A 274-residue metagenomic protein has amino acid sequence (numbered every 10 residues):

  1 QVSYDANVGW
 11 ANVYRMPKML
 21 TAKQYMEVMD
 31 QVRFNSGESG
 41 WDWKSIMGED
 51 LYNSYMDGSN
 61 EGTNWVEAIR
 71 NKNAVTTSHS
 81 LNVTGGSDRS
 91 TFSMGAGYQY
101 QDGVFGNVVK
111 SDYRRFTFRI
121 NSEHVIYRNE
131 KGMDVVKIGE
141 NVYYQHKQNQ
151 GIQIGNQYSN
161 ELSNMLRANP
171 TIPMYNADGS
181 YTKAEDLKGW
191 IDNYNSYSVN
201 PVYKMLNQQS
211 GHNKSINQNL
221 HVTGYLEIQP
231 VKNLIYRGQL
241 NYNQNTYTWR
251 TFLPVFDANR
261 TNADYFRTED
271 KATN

Functional and structural regions predicted by a protein language model:
S3-G62, G106-Y113, N121-N219, R237-Q239 (+1 more regions): Surface-exposed loop/interface segments of Gram-negative outer-membrane beta-barrel transport/assembly proteins
Y4, L81-S87, I120-H124, V222-I228: Residues on the lipid-exposed face of transmembrane beta-strands in outer-membrane beta-barrel proteins
I69-N73: Short Gly/Pro-enriched turn/cap motifs at secondary-structure boundaries
T76, S87-D88, Y127-M133, Q229-V231: Outer-membrane beta-barrel channels and translocator barrels
T77, S90, F116-F118, V136 (+2 more regions): Hydrophobic core residues within well-ordered beta-strands of beta-rich domains
G97: Beta-strand-loop-alpha "switch" segments that mediate conformational coupling across diverse proteins
Q101: Ligand-site clamp/hinge motif
